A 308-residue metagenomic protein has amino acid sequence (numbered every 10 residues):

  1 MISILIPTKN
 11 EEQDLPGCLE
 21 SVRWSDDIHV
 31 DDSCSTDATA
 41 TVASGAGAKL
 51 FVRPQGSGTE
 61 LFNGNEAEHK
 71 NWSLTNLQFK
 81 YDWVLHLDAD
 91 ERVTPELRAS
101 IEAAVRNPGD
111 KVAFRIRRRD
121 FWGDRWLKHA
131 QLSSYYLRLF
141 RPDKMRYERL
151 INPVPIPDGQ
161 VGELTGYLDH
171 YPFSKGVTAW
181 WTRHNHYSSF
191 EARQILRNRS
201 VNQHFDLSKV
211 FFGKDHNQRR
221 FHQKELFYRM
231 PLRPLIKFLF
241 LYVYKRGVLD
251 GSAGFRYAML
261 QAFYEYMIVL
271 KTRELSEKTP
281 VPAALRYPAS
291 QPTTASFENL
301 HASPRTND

Functional and structural regions predicted by a protein language model:
M1-S3: Cell-envelope/extracellular polymer assembly enzymes that use nucleotide-activated donors
I6-W24: Short, well-formed alpha-helical segments that are part of the catalytic scaffolds of diverse glycosyltransferases
P16, D37-A46, E96: Acidic helix N-cap motif at the loop->helix transition within catalytic regions of sugar-transfer enzymes
D32-V42, Q55-S57, D88: A conserved acidic beta->alpha catalytic loop
G45-Y81: Active-site-proximal specificity loops/subdomain of glycosyltransferases
E66-L74, Y81, T94-S276: Catalytic-site signature of metal-activated, phosphate-bearing donor transferases, centered on the GT-A/GT-A-like
W83-L87: Short aromatic-hydrophobic micro-motifs that form the base-stacking/packing surface for donor nucleotide recognition
